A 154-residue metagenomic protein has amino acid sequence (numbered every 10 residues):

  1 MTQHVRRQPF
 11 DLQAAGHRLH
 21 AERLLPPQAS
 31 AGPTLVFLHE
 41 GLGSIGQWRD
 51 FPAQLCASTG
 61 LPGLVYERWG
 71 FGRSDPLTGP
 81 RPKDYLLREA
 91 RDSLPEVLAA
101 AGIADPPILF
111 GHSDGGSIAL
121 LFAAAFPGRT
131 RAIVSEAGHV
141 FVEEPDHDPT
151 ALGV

Functional and structural regions predicted by a protein language model:
M1-R18: N-terminal cap/lid segment of alpha/beta-hydrolase-fold proteins
H20-P76: Conserved HGGG/HGGXW glycine-rich cap/lid loop of the alpha/beta-hydrolase fold
T34, P62, P106-I108, R131-A132: Structural signature of beta-strand start/N-cap positions in the alpha/beta core of ABC transporter nucleotide-binding
G43, G70, G116, V140-F141: Active-site micro-motifs of SAM-dependent methyltransferase domains
P52, L98, F122-A123: A conserved amphipathic alpha-helix that caps or lines the catalytic cleft of carbohydrate- and lipid-modifying enzymes
T59, V65-F110: Active-site loop/oxyanion-hole signature of alpha/beta-hydrolase fold enzymes
G111-G115, A119: Gly/Ala-rich beta-loop-alpha elbow adjacent to hydrolase catalytic centers
L120, A124-A125, T130-V154: Flexible "cap/lid" loop of the alpha/beta hydrolase fold
